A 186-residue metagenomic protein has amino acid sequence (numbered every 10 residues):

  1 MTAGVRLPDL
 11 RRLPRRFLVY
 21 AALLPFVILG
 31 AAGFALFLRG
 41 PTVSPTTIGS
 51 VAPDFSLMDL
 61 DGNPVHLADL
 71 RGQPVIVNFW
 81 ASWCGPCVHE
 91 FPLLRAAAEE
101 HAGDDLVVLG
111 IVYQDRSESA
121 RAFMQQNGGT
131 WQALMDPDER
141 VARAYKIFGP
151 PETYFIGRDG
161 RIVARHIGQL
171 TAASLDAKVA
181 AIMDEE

Functional and structural regions predicted by a protein language model:
M1-D54, M58, E186: N-terminal targeting signals for export/organelle localization
L60-D61, R158: Short, ordered coil/turn segments that flank beta-strands lining enzyme active or ligand-binding pockets
H66-V88: Short active-site neighborhood of thiol/selenol oxidoreductases, capturing the structured segment around
R71-Q73, G103, I147: Active-site acidic short loop of glycosyltransferases
P74-V75, L106, P151: Alpha/beta-hydrolase fold active-site loops
V88-N127, P137-A144: Structural microenvironment flanking redox-active thiols in thiol-disulfide oxidoreductases
A122-T130, M135-E186: Thiol/disulfide oxidoreductase modules built on the thioredoxin-like
